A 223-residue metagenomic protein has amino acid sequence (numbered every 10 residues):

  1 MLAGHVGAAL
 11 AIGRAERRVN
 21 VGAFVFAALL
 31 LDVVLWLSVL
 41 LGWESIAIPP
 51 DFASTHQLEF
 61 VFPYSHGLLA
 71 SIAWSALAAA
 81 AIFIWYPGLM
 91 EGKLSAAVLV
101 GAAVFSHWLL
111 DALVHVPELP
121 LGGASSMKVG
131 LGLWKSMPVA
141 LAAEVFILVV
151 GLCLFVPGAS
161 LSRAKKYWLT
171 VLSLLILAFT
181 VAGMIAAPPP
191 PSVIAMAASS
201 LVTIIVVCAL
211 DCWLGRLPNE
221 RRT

Functional and structural regions predicted by a protein language model:
M1-T223: N-terminal membrane-targeting hydrophobic helices
